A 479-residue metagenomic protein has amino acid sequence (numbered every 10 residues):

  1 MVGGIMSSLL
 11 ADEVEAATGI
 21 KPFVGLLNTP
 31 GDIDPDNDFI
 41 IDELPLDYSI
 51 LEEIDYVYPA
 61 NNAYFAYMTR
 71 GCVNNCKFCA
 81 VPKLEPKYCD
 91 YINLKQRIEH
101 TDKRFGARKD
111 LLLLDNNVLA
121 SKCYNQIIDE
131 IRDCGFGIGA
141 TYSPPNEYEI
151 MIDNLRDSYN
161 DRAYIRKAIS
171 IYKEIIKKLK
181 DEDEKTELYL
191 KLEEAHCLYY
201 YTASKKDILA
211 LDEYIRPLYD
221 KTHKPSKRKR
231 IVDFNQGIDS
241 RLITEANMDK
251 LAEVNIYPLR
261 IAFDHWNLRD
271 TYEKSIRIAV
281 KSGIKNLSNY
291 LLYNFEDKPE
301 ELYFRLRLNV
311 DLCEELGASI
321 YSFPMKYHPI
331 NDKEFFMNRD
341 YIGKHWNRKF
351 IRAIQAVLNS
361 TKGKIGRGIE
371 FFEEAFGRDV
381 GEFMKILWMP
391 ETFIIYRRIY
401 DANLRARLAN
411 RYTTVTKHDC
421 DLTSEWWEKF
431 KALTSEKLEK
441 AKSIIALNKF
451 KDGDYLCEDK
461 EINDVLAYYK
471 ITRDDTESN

Functional and structural regions predicted by a protein language model:
M1-A63: Glycine-rich beta-alpha loop elements in corrinoid/cobalamin-binding modules across cobalamin-dependent enzymes
I5-L9, L27-G31, G71-N74, P82-P86 (+5 more regions): Short, solvent-exposed loop/turn segments at secondary-structure junctions
A11-G19, Q126-R132, L308, F335-K344: Short, aromatic/basic amphipathic alpha-helical patches
A16-G25, R132-P144, V280-N286, V310-I320: Structural alpha-beta junctions
P59-H100, F105-A107, L119: Canonical Radical SAM [4Fe-4S] cluster-binding loop centered on the CxxxCxxC motif and its immediate flanking residues
T101-S288, Y293: Conserved SAM/AdoMet-binding glycine-rich loop
G237, D249-K417: A structural motif corresponding to the C-terminal lobe/cap of the Radical SAM core domain
T416-N479: C-terminal non-catalytic accessory extensions
